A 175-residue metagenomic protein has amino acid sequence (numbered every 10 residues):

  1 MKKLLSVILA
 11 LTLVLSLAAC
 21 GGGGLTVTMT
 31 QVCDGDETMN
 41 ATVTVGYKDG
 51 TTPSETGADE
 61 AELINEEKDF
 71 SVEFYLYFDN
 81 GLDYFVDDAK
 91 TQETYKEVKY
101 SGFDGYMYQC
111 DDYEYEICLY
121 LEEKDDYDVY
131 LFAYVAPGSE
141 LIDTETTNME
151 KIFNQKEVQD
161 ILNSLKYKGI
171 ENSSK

Functional and structural regions predicted by a protein language model:
K2-G22: Sec-dependent N-terminal signal peptides of Gram-positive bacterial secreted proteins and lipoproteins
C20-L63, E67, V135-K175: N-terminal targeting sequences that direct proteins away from the cytosol to non-cytosolic compartments
D36-N40, E67-S71, G102, D112-E114 (+1 more regions): Glycine-centered tight beta-turn/hairpin loop motif at sheet-sheet or coil-to-beta transitions
V45-G50, E67-D69, N80, S101-F103 (+1 more regions): Short, solvent-exposed coil/turn segments at beta-strand boundaries
P53, M107, Y130-F132: Short hydrophobic/aromatic-rich beta-strand segments that constitute the beta-sheet cores of beta-sandwich/beta-barrel
E60-D87, F132-P137: A short acidic-to-branched-hydrophobic micro-motif
D87-D128: Signature of long, low-cysteine stretches enriched in small and polar/charged residues
Y113-C118, K124-M149: Extracytosolic low-complexity repeat regions of secreted or lipid-anchored proteins
